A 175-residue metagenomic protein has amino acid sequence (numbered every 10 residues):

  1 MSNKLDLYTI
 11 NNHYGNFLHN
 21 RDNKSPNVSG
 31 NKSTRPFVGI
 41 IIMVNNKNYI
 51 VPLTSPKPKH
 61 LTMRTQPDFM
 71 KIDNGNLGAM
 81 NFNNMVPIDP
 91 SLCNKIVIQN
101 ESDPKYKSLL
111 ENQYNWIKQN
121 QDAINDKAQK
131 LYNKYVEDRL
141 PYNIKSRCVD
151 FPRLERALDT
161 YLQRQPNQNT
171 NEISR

Functional and structural regions predicted by a protein language model:
M1-T34: Short N-terminal edge-element motif at the start of the domain
D6-Y8, N48, M80-V86: A broad, low-specificity signal marking well-ordered, structured residues that form hydrophobic/aromatic
N11, T54, D89: Residues at the C-termini of beta-strands that transition into short coil/loop
H13, V44, N133: Residue-level marker of positions within ordered structural domains that often coincide with functionally constrained
Y14, K57, L92: Residue-level detector of flexible, active-site-proximal loop/helix-junction positions within diverse enzyme catalytic
G30-T34, M43-N81: Compact nucleic-acid interaction/catalytic patches
D73-R175: C-terminal terminal-subdomain/extension
